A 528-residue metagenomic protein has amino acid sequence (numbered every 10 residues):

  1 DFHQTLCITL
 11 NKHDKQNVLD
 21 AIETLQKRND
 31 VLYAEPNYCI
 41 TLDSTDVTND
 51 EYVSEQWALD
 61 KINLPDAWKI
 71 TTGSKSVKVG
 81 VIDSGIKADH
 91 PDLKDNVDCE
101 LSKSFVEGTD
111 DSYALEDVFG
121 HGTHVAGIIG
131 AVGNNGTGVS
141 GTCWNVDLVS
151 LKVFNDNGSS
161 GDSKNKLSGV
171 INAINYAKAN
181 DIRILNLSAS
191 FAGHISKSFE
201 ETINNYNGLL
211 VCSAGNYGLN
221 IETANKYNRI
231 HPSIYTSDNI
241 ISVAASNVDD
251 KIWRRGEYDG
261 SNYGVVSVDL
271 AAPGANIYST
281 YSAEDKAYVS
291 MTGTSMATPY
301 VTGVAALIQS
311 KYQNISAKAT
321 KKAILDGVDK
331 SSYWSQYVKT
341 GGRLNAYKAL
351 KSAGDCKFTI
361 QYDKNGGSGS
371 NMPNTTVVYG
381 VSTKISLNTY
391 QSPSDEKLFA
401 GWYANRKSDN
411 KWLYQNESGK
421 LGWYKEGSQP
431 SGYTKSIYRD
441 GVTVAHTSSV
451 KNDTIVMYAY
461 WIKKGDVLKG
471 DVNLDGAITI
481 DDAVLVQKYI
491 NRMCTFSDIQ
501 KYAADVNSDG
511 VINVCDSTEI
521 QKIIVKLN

Functional and structural regions predicted by a protein language model:
D1-K15, L42, Q500-S508: Surface-exposed aromatic
F2-L6, D20-K78, I86-N96, E107-T109 (+1 more regions): Protease zymogen maturation seam
D66-L101, D110-K166, T236-N239, N262-S267 (+1 more regions): Subtilisin-like serine protease catalytic core
W68-S74, D117-F119, S140-C143, G161-N186 (+4 more regions): Mature extracellular/periplasmic domains of secretome proteins
D83, I230-S310, N314: Extracellular S/T/G-rich loop segment that most often corresponds to the catalytic His/Ser-adjacent loop
A126-I129, V149-D156, R183-L185, G274-R343 (+2 more regions): Hydrolase catalytic cores
D355-L468: Secondary-structure capping and domain/repeat boundary segments
I462-N528: Cellulosome-associated attachment modules in secreted, modular CAZymes
